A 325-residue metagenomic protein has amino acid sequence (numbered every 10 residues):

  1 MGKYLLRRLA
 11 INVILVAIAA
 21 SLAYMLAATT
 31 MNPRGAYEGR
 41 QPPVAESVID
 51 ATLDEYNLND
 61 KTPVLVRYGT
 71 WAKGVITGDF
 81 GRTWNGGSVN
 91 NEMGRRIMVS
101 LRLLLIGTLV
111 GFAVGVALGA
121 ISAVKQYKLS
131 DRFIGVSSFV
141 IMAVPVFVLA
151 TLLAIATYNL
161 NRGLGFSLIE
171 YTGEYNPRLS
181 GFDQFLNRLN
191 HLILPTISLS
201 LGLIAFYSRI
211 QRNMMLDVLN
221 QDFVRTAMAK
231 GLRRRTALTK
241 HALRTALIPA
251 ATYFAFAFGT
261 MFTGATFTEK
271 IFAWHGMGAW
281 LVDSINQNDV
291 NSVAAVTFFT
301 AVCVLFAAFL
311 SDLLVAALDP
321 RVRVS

Functional and structural regions predicted by a protein language model:
G2-K3, I97-S130, V146, Y175-S325: Alpha-helical transmembrane segments of integral membrane proteins, especially multi-pass inner/plasma-membrane
N12, A20, P43, G111-F112 (+5 more regions): Residue-level recognition of pore/gate-forming positions within transmembrane alpha-helices of multi-pass
N12-M25, T29, V99, L103 (+2 more regions): Helix-terminus/capping and membrane-interface signal
L15-G69, T157, N161-F185: Hydrophobic alpha-helical transmembrane segments of membrane transport/permease proteins and related membrane-embedded
A19, A23-A27, M31, A150 (+4 more regions): Juxtamembrane/transmembrane-helix interface segments of polytopic membrane transporters
L22-M31, K73, S137-E170, S198-I204: Membrane-water interface segments at the C-terminal ends of transmembrane alpha-helices in multi-pass inner-membrane
N59-V116: An internal, D/E-rich "acidic patch" concept
